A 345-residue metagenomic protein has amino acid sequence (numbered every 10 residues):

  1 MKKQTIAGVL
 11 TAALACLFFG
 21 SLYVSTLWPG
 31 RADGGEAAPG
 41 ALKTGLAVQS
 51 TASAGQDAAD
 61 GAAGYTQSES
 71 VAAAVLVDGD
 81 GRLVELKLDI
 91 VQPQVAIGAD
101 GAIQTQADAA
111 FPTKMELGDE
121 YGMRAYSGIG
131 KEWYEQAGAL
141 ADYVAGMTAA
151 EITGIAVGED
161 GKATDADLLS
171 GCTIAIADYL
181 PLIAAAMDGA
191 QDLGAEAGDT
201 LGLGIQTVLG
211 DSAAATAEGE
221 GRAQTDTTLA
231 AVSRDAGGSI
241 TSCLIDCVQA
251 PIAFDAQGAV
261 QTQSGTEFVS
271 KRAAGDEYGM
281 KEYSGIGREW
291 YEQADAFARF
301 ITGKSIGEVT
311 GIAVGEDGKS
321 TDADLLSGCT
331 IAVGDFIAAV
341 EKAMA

Functional and structural regions predicted by a protein language model:
Q4-L27: Sec-dependent N-terminal signal peptides of Gram-positive bacterial secreted proteins and lipoproteins
G8, A13-C16, D33, G81 (+1 more regions): Intrinsic disorder/low-complexity segments
T26-A37: N-terminal hydrophobic targeting segments that direct proteins to the cell envelope
G35-A345: Active-site- and interface-proximal helix/loop "cap" or "latch" segments in soluble metabolic and energy-transducing
